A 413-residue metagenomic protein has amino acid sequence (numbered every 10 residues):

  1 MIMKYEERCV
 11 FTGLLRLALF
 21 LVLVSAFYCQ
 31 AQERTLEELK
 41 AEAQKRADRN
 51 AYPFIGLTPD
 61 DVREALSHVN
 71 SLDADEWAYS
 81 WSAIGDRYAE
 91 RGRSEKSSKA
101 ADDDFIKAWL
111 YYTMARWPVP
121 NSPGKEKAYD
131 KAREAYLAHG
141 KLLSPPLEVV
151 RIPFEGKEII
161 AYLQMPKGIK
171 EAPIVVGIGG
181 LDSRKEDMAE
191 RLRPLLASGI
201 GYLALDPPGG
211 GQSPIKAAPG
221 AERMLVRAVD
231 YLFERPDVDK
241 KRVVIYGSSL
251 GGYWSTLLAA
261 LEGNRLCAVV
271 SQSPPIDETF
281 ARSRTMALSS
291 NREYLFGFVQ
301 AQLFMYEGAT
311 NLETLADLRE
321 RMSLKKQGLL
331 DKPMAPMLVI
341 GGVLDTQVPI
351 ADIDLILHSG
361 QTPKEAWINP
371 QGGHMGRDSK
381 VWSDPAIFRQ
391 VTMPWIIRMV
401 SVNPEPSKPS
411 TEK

Functional and structural regions predicted by a protein language model:
W81, K127-G168: N-terminal cap/lid segment of alpha/beta-hydrolase-fold proteins
E171-G180: Short beta-strand element of the alpha/beta-hydrolase
K216-D237: Alpha/beta-hydrolase active-site loop
A260-D317, A335: Hydrolase active-site cap/lid region
P333, V339-G341: Short beta-strand/loop motif that positions the catalytic acidic residue of the alpha/beta-hydrolase fold
A335, P349-H358: Short alpha-helix in the alpha/beta-hydrolase fold that links the catalytic acid
L344-V348: Acidic catalytic loop of the alpha/beta-hydrolase fold
G372-P385: Catalytic histidine-centered segment of alpha/beta-hydrolase-like enzymes
